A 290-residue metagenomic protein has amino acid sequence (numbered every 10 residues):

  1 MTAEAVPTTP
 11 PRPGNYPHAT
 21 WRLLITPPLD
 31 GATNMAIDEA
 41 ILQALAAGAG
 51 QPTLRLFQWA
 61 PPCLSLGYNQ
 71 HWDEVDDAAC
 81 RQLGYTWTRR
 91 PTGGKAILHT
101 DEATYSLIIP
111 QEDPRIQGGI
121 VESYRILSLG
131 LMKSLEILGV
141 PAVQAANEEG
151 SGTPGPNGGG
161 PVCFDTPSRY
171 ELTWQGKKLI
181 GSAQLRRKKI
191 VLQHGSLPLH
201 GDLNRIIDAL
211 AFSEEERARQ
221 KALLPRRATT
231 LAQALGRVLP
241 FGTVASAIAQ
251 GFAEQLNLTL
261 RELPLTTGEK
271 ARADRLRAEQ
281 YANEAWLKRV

Functional and structural regions predicted by a protein language model:
T2-Q82, T86-R90, C163, T173 (+1 more regions): Active-site loop/lid in soluble adenylation, ligation, and acyl-transfer enzymes
L29, A44-T53, T104, P114-I120 (+2 more regions): Short N-terminal helix-initiation segments at or just after the protein's N-terminus
W59-H71, A103-Q111, R125-K133: Extended cationic-aromatic binding surfaces that line active-site or macromolecule-binding grooves and engage
W59-P61, Q82, T100-E102, P167 (+1 more regions): Short connector loops at helix/strand junctions that flank enzyme active sites, especially segments positioning acidic
S65, W87, I97, A103 (+1 more regions): Long, contiguous hydrophobic alpha-helical segments, chiefly transmembrane helices and signal peptides
N69, K95-A96, A183: Gly/Ser/Thr-rich beta-alpha loop segments that engage phosphate groups in nucleotides
V75-I116: A glycine-rich, hydrophobic loop/mini-helix early in the fold
Q111, R115-G251, E284, V290: Catalytic beta-strand/loop module used to bind and position nucleotide/cofactor moieties in cofactor-attachment
